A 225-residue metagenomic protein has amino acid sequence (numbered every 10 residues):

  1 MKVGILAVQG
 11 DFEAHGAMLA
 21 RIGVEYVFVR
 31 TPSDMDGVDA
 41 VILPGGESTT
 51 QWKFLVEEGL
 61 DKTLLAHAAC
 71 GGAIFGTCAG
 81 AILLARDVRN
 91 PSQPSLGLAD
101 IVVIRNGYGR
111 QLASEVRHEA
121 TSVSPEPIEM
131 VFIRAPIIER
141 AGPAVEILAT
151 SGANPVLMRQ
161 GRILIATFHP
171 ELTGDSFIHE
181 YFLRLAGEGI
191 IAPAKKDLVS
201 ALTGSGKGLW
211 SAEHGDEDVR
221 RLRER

Functional and structural regions predicted by a protein language model:
M1-E57, K62-A66, S176-E180, L185-I191: N-terminal beta1-alpha1 cap of cysteine-dependent amidohydrolase-like domains
K2-G4, S95, R162: Residues that mark the start of a beta-strand
V8, T77-A79, A99, R134 (+1 more regions): A secondary-structure boundary/capping signal
Y26-V27, I74, I163: Hydrophobic anchor at the start of a short beta-strand that flanks the dinucleotide cofactor-binding loop
L43, G76, A166: Redox-cofactor binding/interface segments in oxidoreductases and associated redox assembly factors
E47-A120: Cysteine-nucleophile active-site neighborhood
R105-I191: Amide-donor transfer/coupling interface in amidating biosynthetic enzymes
D197-R225: Short linear interaction segments
